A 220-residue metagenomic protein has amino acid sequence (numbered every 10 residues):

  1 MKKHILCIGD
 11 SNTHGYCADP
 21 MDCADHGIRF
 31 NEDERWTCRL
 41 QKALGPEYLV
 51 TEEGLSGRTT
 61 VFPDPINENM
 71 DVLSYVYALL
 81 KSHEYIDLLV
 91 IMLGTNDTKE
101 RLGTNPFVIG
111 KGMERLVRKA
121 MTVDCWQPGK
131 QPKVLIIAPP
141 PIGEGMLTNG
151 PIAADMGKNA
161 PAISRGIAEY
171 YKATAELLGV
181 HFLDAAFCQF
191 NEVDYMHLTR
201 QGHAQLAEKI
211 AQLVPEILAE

Functional and structural regions predicted by a protein language model:
M1-G54, V61-P65, A78-K81, L89 (+2 more regions): Serine-esterase "nucleophile elbow" of acetyl-processing enzymes
G15, R58-T60, E144, E192: Generic structural signal for helix capping and beta-alpha/helix-loop junctions
G54-S56, C188: Residue-level "edge-of-site" marker
R58-F62, T98-E100: Short active-site-adjacent helix-start/loop capping segments
M70-E220: Alpha-helical cap/lid subdomain in secreted, periplasmic, or secretory-pathway luminal O-acyl-processing enzymes
